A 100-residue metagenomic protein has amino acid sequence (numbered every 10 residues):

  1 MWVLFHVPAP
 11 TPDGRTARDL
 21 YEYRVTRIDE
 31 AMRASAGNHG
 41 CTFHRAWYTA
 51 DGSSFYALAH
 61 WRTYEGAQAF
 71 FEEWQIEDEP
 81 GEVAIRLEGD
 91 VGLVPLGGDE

Functional and structural regions predicted by a protein language model:
M1-F55, H60-E72, R86-E100: Short S/T/G/P-rich N-terminal loop/turn motif that feeds into the first structured element of a domain
Q75-E82: A common structural junction motif
